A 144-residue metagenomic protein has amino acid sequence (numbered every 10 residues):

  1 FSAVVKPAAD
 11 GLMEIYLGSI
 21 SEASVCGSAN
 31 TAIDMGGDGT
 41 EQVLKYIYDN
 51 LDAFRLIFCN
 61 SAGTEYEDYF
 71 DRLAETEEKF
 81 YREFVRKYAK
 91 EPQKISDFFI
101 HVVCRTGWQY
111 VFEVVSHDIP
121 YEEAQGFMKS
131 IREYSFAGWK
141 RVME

Functional and structural regions predicted by a protein language model:
F1-L17: An amphipathic alpha-helix adjacent to DNA-recognition modules
V4, I15, Y69-R72, F127-S130: Charge-rich, solvent-exposed alpha-helical interaction surfaces
A8, L12, N50, F80 (+2 more regions): Amphipathic alpha-helices that form helix-helix packing interfaces
L17-C26, L44-T64: Amphipathic alpha-helical segments used for helix-helix packing
S21-T31, K90-Q93: Short helix-coil transition/hinge motifs at the ends and kinks of transmembrane helices, capturing the brief
D34, D38-D49, A62-Y88, F98-W108: Amphipathic alpha-helical packing segments from all-alpha helical-bundle domains
F84-S135, V142-M143: Hydrophobic/aromatic-rich alpha-helical bundle segments in the mid-to-C-terminal region
